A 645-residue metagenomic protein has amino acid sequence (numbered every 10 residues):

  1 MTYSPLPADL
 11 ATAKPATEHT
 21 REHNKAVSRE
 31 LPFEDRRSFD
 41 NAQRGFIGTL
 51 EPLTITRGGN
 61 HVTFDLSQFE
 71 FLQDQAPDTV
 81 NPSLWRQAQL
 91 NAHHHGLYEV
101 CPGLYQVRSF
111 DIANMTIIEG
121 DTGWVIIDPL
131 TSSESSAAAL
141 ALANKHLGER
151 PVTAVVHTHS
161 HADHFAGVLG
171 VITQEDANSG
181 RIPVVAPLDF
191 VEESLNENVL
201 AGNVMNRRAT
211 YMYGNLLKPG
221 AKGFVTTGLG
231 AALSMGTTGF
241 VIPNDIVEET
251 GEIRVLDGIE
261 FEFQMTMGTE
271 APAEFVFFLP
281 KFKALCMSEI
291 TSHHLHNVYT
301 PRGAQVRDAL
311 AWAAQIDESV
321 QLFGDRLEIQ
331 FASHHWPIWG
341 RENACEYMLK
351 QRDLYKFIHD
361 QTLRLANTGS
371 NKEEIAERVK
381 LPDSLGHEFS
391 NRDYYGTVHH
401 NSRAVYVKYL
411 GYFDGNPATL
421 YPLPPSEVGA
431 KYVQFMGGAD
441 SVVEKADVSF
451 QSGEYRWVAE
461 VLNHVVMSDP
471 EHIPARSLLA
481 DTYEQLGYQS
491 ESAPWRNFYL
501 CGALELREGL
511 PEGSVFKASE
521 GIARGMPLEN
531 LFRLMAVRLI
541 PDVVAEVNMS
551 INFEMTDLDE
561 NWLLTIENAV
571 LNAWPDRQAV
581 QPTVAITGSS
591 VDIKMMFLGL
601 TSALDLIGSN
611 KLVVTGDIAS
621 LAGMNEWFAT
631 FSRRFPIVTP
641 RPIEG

Functional and structural regions predicted by a protein language model:
M1-Q89, H93: N-terminal pre-domain segments of enzymes
S4-H23, H294, A311-E374, R378-G415 (+2 more regions): Divalent-metal (often Zn2+) His-rich catalytic cores of metallo-beta-lactamase-fold enzymes
L90-R150, F275-L279, K283-E289: Conserved beta-strand hairpin/beta-sheet module of binuclear metal-dependent hydrolase folds, prominently
E99, G148, V191-M267, A311-F323: Metallo-beta-lactamase
T122-G123, S133-V185: Active-site metal-binding motif and surrounding structural segment of the metallo-beta-lactamase
G123-V125, T131-E134, M235, G239-D245 (+1 more regions): Metallo-beta-lactamase
K350, A418-S441: TPR-adjacent "capping" and linker segments in tetratricopeptide-repeat scaffold/adaptor proteins
K445-V448, E454-E460, M467, E471 (+2 more regions): Feature captures hydrophobic
